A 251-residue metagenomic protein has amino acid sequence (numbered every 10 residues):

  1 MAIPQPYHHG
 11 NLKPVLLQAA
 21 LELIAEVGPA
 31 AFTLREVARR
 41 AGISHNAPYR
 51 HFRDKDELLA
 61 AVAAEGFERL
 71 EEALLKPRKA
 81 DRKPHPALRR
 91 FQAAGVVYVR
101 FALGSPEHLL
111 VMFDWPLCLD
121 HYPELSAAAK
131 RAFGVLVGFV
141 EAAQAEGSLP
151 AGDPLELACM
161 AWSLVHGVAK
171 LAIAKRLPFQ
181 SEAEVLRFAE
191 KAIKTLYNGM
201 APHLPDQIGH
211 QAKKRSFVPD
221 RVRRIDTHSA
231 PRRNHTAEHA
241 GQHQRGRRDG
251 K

Functional and structural regions predicted by a protein language model:
M1-N11, R78, L204-I225, R245: N-terminal intrinsically disordered/low-complexity leader segments
Q5, L119-S126, K130, A145-K194 (+1 more regions): Hydrophobic/aromatic-rich alpha-helical bundle segments in the mid-to-C-terminal region
L12-L21, V37, V62-G66, L70 (+2 more regions): Generic hydrophobic, amphipathic alpha-helix propensity
V15, L23-E57, A61: Helix-turn-helix
K55, V62, G66, L70 (+7 more regions): Hydrophobic/aromatic residues within well-ordered alpha-helical segments
A64-F91, P123-A128, E141-A145: Amphipathic alpha-helical linker/stalk segments
L75-E107, L157-A161: Hydrophobic alpha-helical connector segments
R233-K251: Intrinsically disordered, low-complexity, charge-rich segments with an acidic bias
